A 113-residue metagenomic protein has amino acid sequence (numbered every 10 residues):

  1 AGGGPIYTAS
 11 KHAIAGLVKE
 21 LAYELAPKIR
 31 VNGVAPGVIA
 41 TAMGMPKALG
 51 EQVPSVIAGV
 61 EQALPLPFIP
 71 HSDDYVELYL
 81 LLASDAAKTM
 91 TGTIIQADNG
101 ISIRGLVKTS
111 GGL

Functional and structural regions predicted by a protein language model:
A1-I6, P67, D85: Active-site loop immediately N-terminal to the catalytic Tyr-X3-Lys motif of short-chain dehydrogenase/reductase
S10, V18: Active-site helix of classical SDR
Y23-P27, K88: Alpha-helical segment proximal to the catalytic Tyr-Lys
R30-A40, A83, Q96-D98: Conserved SDR Rossmann-fold cofactor-binding beta-strand/turn motif
V38-A63, L106-L113: A glycine/serine/threonine-rich, flexible loop-to-helix segment that serves as the NAD(P) cofactor-binding "lid"
L64-Y75: A conserved structural motif in NAD(P)-dependent oxidoreductases
Y75-V76, L82: Non-catalytic, hydrophobic alpha-helical segments
L80, T91-L113: Short C-terminal tail/terminal secondary-structure segment of NAD(P)H-dependent dehydrogenase/reductase domains
